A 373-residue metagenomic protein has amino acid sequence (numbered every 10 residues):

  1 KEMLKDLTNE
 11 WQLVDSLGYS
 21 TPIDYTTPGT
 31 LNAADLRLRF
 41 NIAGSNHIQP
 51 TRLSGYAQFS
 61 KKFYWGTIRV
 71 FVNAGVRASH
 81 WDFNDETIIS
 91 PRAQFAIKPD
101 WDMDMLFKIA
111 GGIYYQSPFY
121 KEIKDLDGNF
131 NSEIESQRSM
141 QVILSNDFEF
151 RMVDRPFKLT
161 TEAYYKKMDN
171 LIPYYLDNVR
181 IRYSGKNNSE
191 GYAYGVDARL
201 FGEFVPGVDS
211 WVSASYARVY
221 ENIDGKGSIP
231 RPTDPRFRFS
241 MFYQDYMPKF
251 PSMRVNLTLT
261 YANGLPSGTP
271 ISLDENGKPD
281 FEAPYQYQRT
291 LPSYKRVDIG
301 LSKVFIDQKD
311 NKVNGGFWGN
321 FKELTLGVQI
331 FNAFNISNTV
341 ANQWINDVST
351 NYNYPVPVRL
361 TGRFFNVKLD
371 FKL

Functional and structural regions predicted by a protein language model:
K1-E2, A74-A78, A93-F95, I109-I113 (+6 more regions): Transmembrane beta-barrel strands of outer-membrane/channel proteins
K1-R69, N188-G195: Outer-membrane beta-barrel transmembrane domain signature of Gram-negative proteins, especially the mid-to-C-terminal
N46-D82, S90-R92, L200-G202, P206-R218: Surface-exposed extracellular loop regions of Gram-negative outer-membrane beta-barrel proteins
Q49-G55, T87-I89, R138-V142, Y165 (+5 more regions): Residues that define the transmembrane beta-barrel architecture of outer-membrane proteins
F63-T67, Y165-K167, N187-D274: Gram-negative outer-membrane beta-barrel transporters
Y64-V70, D100-L106, R151-F157, P206-G207 (+2 more regions): Short loop/turn motifs that connect adjacent beta-strands in outer-membrane beta-barrel proteins
K98-D100, K108, S136-Y194, L326: Membrane-embedded beta-barrel scaffold of Gram-negative outer-membrane proteins
S210, T260-K278, K303-L373: C-terminal beta-signal and adjacent terminal beta-strands/loops of Gram-negative outer-membrane beta-barrel proteins
